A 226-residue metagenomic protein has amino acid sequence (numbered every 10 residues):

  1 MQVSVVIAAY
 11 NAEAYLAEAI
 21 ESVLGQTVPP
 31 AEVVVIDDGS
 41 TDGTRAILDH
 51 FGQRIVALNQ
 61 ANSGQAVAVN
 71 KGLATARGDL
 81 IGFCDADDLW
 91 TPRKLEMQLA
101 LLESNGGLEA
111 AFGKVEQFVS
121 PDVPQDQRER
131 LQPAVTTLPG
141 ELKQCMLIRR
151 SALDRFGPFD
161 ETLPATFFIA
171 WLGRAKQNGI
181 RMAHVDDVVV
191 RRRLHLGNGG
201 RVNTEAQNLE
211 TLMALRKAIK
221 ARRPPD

Functional and structural regions predicted by a protein language model:
M1-Q207: Nucleotide-sugar donor-binding/catalytic module of glycosyltransferases that assemble extracellular/cell-envelope
S40, L215-D226: Membrane-interface aromatic/basic loop that binds lipid-linked glycans or pyrophosphate carriers, typified by
